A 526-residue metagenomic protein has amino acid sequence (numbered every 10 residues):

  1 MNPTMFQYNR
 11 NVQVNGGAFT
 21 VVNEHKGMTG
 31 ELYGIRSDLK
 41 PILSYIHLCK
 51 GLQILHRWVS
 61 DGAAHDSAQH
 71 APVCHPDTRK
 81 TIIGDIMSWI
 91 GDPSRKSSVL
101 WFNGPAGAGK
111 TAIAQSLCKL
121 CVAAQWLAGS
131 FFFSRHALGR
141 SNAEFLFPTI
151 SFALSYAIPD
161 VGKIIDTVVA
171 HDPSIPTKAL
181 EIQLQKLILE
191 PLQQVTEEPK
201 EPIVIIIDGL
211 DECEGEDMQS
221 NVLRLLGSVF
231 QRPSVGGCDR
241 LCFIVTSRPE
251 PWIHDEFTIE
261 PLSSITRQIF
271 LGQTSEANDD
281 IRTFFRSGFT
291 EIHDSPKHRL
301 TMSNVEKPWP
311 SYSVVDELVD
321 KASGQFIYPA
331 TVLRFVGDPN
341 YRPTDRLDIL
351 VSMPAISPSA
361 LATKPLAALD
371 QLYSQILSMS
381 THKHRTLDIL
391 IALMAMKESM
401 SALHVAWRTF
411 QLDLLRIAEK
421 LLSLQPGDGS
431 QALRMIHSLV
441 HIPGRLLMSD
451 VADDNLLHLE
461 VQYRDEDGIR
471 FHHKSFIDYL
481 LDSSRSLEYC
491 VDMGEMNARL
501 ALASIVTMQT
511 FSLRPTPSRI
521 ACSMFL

Functional and structural regions predicted by a protein language model:
M1-N497, A501-V506: Conserved NB-ARC/NACHT P-loop NTPase core of NLR-like innate immune receptors
A503-L526: Extended alpha-helical scaffolding segments used for macromolecular assembly and cargo binding
